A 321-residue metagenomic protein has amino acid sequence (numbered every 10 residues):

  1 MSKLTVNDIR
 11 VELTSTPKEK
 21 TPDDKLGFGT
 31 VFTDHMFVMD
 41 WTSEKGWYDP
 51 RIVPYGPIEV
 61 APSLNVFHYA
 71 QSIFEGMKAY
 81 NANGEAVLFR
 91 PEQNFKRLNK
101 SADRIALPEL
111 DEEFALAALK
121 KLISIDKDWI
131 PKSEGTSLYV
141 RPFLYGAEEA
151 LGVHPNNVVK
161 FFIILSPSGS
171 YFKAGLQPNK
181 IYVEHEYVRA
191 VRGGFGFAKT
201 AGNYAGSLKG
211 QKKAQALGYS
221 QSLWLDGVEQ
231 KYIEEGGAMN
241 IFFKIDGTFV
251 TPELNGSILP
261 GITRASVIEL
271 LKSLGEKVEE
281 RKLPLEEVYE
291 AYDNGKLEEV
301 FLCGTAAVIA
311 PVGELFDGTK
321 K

Functional and structural regions predicted by a protein language model:
M1-R97, S101, K320-K321: N-terminal accessory segments that position/regulate proteins before the catalytic core
S2-D23, V31, G169, K173 (+3 more regions): Conserved catalytic-core subdomain
L4, K25, P91-N94, N99 (+1 more regions): Extended Lys/Arg-rich, glycine-bearing segments that form polyanion-binding/interaction patches within enzyme domains
D34-M36, F74, V158-K160, P178 (+2 more regions): Short glycine-rich loop/turn motifs
V38-Y48, Y80-G84, P91, A147 (+5 more regions): Short acidic-glycine loop/turn motifs at beta-strand connectors
E44-G46, S72-F74, Y80-N81, N94 (+7 more regions): Short, glycine-/Ser/Thr-/acidic-enriched flexible segments
D111-E113, W129-S137, S222-L225, G275-E286: Flexible, glycine/charged-enriched surface loops at secondary-structure junctions
